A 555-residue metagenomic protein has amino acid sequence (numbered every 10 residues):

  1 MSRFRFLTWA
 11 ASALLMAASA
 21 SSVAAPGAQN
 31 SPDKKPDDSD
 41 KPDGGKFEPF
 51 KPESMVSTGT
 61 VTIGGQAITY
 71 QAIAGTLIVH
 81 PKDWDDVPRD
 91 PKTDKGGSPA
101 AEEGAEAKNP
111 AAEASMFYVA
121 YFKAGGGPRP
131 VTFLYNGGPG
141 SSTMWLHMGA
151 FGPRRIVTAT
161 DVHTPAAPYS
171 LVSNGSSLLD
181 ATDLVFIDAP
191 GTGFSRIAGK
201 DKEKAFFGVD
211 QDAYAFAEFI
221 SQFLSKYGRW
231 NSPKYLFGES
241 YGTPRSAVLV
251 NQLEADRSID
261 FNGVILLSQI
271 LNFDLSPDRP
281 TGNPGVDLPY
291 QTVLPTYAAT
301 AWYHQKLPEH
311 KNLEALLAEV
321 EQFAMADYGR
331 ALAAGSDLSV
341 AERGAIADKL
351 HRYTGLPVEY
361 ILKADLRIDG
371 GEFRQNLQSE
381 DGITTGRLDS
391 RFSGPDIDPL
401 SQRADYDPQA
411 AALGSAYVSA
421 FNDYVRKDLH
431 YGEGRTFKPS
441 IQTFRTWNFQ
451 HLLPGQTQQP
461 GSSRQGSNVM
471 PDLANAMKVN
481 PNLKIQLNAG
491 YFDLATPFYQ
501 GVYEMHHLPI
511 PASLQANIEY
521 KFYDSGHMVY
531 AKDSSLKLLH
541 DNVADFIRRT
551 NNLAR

Functional and structural regions predicted by a protein language model:
A25-P26, N30-D43, W84-A205, H506: N-terminal cap/lid subdomain of alpha/beta-hydrolase-fold enzymes
P153-V157, E254-G355: A catalytic-pocket lid/entrance helix-loop region that shapes and gates access to the active site across common
L178-T182, A189, F206-S225: Alpha/beta-hydrolase active-site loop
G228-Y241: Alpha/beta-hydrolase fold nucleophile elbow
G238-N251: Glycine-rich nucleophile elbow surrounding the catalytic serine of serine-hydrolase chemistry
G335-A495: Alpha/beta-hydrolase fold catalytic core
L483, P497-H507: Short alpha-helix in the alpha/beta-hydrolase fold that links the catalytic acid
D524-L536: Catalytic histidine-centered segment of alpha/beta-hydrolase-like enzymes
